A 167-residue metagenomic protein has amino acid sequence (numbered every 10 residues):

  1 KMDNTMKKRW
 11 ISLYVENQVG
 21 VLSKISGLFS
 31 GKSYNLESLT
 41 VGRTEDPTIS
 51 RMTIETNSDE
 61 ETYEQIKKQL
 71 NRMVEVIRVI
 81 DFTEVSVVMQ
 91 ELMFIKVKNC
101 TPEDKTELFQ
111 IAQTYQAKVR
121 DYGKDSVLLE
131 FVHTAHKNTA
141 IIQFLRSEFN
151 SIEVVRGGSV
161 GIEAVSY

Functional and structural regions predicted by a protein language model:
M2-R51, E55-Y167: Long, contiguous binding/interaction regions
